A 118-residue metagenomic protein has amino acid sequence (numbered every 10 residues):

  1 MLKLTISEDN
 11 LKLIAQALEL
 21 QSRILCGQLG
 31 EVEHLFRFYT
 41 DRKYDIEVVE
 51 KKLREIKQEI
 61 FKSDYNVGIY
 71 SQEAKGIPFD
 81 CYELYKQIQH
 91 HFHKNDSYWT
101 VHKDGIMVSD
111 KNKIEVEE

Functional and structural regions predicted by a protein language model:
M1-E118: Positively charged, low-complexity terminal tracts and the immediately adjacent first secondary-structure elements
